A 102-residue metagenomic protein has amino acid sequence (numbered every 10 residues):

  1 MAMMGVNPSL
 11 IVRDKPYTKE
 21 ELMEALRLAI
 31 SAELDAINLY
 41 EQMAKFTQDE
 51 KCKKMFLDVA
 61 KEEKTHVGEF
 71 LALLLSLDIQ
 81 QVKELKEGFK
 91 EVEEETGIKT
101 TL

Functional and structural regions predicted by a protein language model:
M1-L102: Iron-associated oxidoreductase/ferritin-like identity signal
